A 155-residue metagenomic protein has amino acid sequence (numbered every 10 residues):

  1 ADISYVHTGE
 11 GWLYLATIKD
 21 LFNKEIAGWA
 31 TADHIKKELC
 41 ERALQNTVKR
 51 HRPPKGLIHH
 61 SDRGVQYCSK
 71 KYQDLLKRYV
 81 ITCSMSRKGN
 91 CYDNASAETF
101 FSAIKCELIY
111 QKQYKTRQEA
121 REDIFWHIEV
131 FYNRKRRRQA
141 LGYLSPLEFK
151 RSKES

Functional and structural regions predicted by a protein language model:
A1-S155: Charged DNA-binding/catalytic regions of mobile-element recombinases
